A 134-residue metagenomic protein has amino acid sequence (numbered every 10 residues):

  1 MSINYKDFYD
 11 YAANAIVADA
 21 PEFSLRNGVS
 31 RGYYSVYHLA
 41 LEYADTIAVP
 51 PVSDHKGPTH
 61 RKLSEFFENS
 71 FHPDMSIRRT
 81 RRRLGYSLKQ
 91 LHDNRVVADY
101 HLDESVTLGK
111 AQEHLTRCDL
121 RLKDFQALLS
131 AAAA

Functional and structural regions predicted by a protein language model:
M1-A134: Terminal alpha-helical segments
